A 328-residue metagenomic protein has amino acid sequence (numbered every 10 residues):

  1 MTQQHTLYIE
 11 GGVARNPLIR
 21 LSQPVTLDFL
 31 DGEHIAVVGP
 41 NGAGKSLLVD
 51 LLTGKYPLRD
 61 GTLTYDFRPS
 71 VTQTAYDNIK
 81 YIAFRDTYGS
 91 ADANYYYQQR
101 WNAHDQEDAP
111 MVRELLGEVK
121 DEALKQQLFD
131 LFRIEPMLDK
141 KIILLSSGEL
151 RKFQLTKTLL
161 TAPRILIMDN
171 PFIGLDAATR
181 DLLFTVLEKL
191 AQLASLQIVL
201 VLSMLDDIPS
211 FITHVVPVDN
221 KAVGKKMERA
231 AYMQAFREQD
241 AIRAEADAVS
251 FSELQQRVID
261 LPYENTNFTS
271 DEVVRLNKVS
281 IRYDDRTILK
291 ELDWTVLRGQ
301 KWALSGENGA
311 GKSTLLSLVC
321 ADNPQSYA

Functional and structural regions predicted by a protein language model:
M1-Q3, E10-G12, D92-K120, K125 (+1 more regions): Pre-NBD coupling/linker segments of ABC/ABC-like ATPases
V38-P40, S305-E307: The feature captures the beta-strand-to-loop junction immediately N-terminal to the Walker
V49-D121, L316-A328: ABC ATPase nucleotide-binding domain signature region
K120-M137: Conserved ABC ATPase "signature" region
K141-L145: Conserved ABC ATPase signature
Q154-L155, L183: Hydrophobic anchor residue at the start of the ABC signature
D169, L175-D176, N308: ABC-family nucleotide-binding domains
